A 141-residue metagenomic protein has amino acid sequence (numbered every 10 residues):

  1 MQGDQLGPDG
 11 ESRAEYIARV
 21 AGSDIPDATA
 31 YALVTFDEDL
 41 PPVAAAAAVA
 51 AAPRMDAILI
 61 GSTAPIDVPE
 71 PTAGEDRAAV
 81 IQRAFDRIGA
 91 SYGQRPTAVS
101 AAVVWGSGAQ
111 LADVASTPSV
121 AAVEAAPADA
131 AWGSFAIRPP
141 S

Functional and structural regions predicted by a protein language model:
M1-S141: Inhibitory N-terminal propeptides of secreted protease zymogens
